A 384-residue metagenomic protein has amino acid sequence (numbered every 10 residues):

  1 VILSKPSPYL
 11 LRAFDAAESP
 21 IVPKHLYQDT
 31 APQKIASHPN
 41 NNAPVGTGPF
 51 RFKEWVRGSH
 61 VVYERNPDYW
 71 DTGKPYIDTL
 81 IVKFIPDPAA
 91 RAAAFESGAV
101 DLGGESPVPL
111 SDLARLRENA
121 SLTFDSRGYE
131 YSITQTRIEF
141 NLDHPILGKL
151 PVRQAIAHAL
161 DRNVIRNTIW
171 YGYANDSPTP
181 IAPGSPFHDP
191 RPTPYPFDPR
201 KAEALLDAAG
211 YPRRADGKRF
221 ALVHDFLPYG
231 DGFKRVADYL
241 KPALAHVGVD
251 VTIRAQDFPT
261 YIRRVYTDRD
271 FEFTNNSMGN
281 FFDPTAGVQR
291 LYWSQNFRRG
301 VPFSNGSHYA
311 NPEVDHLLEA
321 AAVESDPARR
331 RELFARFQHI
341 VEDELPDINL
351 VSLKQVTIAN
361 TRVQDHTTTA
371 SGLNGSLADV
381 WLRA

Functional and structural regions predicted by a protein language model:
V1, T72-K83, A99, D216-H224 (+3 more regions): A local structural motif
V1-Q28: Surface-exposed binding/hinge segments that line and control ligand-binding clefts or catalytic entry sites
R51-E54, V62-R65, L147-P242, H308-L317 (+2 more regions): Append "and occasionally in soluble cytosolic enzymes with long acidic Gly/Pro-rich linkers
K53-E64, I81-H144, N163, N167: Extracellular/periplasmic solute-recognition and catalytic clefts
R57, G104, P109, S185 (+4 more regions): Ligand/substrate-recognition segments at binding pockets and active sites
D112-R127, D268-D270, P284-V301, N360-Q364: Ligand-binding "clamshell"
P151, R166, A204, H246-I262 (+3 more regions): Extracytoplasmic/peripheral linker and loop segments enriched in polar/acidic and small residues with frequent Thr/Pro
T357-A384: Long beta-strand-rich cores associated with HINT superfamily self-processing modules
